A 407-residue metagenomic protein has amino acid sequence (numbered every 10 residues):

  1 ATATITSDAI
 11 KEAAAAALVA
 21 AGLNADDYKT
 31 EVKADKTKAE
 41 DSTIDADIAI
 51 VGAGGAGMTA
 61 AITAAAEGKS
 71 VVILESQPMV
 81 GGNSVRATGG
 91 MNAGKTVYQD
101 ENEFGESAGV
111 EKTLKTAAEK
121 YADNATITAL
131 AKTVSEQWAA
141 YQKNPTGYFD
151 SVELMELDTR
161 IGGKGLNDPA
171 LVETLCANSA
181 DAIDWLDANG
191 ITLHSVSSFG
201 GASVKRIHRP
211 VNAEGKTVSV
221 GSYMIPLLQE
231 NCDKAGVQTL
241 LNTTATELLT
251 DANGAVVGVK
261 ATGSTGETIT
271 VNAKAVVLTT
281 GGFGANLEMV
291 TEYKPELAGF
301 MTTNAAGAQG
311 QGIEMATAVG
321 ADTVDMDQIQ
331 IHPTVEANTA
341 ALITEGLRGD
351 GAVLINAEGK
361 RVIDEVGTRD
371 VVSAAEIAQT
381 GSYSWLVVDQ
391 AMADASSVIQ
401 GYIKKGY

Functional and structural regions predicted by a protein language model:
A1-V32: Active-site- and interface-proximal helix/loop "cap" or "latch" segments in soluble metabolic and energy-transducing
K38-A56, V72: Beta1/beta-strand and adjacent pyrophosphate-binding region of the FAD-binding site in flavoprotein oxidoreductases
A66-R86: Glycine-rich FAD pyrophosphate-binding loop
A87-Y121: N-terminal glycine-rich dinucleotide-binding loop that anchors FAD/FMN and/or NAD(P) in oxidoreductases
Q99-D100, K115-A180: Dinucleotide-binding Rossmann-like beta1-alpha1 core, especially the glycine-rich loop that anchors the ADP
E119-A125, A129, I313-M315, A321-Y407: An anion/pyrophosphate-binding glycine-rich loop and adjacent beta-alpha core in soluble alpha-beta enzymes
D150-E267, N286-E288: Conserved redox-cofactor binding core of oxidoreductases
S264-E267, V271-E336, A340-A341: Glycine-rich loop(s) and the adjacent beta-strand/alpha-helix scaffold that form part
